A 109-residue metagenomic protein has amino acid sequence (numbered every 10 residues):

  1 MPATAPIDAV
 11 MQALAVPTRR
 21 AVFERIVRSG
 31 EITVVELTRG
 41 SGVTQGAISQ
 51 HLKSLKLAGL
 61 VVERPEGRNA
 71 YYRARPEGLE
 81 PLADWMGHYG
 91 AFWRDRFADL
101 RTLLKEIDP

Functional and structural regions predicted by a protein language model:
P2-T44, N69-E80, D84: N-terminal helix-turn-helix DNA-binding core of bacterial DNA-binding proteins
R19, Q50-H51: Histidine-centered divalent metal-coordination motifs
R39, Q50, K56-L57: Alpha-helical residues within the helix-turn-helix
A47: Conserved H-loop
K56-G67, R73: Beta-hairpin "wing" of winged helix-turn-helix
L79-L103: C-terminal structural segments of small proteins and small subunits
K105-P109: Generic C-terminal helix-cap and adjacent flexible tail
